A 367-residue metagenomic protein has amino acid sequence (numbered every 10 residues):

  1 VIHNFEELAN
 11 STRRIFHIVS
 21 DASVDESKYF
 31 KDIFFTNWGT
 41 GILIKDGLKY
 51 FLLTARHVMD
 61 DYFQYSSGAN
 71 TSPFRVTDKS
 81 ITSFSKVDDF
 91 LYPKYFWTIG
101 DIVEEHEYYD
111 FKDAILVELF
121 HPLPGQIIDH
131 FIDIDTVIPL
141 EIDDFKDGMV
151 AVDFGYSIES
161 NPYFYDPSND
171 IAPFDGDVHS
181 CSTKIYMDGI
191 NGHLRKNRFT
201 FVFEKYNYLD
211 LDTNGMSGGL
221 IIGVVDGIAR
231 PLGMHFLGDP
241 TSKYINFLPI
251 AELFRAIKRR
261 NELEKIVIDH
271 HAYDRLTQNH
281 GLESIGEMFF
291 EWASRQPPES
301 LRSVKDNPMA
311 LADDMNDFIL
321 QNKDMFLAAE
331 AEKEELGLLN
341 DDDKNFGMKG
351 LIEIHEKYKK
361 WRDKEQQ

Functional and structural regions predicted by a protein language model:
V1-D46, S284-S303, A310, D317 (+1 more regions): Protease-domain processing segments flanking chymotrypsin-fold serine proteases, especially trypsin-like
N10-I102, I115, F120-P122, Y156 (+2 more regions): Catalytic histidine site
P122, D135-C181: Short glycine/Trp-rich loop-beta-loop segment that forms part of the substrate-binding cleft
N161-Y208: A mid-sequence, solvent-exposed acidic-amphipathic segment
Y206, H235-L327: C-terminal cap/linker of serine protease catalytic domains
L209-H235: Catalytic nucleophile loop of clan PA
E335-D342: Charged, low-complexity interaction regions
G347-W361: C-terminal non-catalytic accessory extensions
